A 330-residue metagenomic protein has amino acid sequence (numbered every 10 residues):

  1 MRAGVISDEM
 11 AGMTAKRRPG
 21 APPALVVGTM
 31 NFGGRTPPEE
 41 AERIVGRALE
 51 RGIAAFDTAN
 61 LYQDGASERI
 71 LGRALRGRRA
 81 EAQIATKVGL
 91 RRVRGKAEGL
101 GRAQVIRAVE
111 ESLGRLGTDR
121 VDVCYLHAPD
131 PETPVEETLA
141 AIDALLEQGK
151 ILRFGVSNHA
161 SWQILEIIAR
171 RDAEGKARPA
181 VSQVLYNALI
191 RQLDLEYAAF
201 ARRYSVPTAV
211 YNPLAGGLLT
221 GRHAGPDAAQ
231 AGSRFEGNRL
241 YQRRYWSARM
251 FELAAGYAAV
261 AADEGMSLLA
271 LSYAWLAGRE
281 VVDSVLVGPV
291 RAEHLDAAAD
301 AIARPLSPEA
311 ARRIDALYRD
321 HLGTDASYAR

Functional and structural regions predicted by a protein language model:
M1-Q83: N-terminal binding-site loop/beta-alpha segment at the start of enzyme catalytic domains that lines or forms
P22-V26, A54-A55, E81-K87, R120-V123 (+4 more regions): Structural preference for beta-strand elements that scaffold enzyme active sites
T29-E39, R91-I106, H127-T133: Active-site mouth loops of central-metabolism enzymes
T36-A48, L100-R115, I164-A169: Short, acidic/polar
R47, R51, R115-L116, G149 (+1 more regions): Structural motif
R91-K96, Y125, E236-R244: Short glycine/proline- and acidic residue-enriched helix-loop micro-motifs that form flexible lids or anion-recognition
L113-P134: Active-site groove signature of glycoside hydrolases
T133-H321, S327: Beta/alpha (TIM)-barrel catalytic core signal, keyed to glycine-rich beta->alpha loops juxtaposed to Asp/Glu that bind
